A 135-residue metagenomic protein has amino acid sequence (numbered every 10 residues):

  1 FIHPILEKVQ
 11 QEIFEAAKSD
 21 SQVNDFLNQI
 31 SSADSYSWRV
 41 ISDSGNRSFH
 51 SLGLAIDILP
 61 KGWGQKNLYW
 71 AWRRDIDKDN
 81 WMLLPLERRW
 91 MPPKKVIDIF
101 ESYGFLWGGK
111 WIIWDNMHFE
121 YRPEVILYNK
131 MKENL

Functional and structural regions predicted by a protein language model:
F1-W111: Cell-envelope/glycan interface and biosynthesis
S102-L106, D115-L135: Low-complexity, Gly/Ser/Thr/Pro-rich intrinsically disordered linker/tail segments
